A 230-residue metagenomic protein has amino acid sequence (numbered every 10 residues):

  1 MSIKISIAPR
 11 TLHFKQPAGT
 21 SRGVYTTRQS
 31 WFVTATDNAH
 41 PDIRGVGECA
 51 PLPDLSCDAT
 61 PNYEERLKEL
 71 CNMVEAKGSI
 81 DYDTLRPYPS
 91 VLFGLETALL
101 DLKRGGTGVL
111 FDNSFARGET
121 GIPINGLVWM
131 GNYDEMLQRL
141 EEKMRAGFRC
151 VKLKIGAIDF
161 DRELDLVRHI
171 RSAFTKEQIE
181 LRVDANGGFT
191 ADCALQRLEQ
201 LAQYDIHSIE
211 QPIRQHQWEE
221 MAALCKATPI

Functional and structural regions predicted by a protein language model:
S2-L181, N186-G188, L195, E199-Q203 (+1 more regions): N-terminal capping/lid subdomain adjacent to the active-site entrance of alpha/beta enzymes
T190-Q200, Y204-I206, Q211-I230: Active-site loop segments of alpha/beta catalytic cores
